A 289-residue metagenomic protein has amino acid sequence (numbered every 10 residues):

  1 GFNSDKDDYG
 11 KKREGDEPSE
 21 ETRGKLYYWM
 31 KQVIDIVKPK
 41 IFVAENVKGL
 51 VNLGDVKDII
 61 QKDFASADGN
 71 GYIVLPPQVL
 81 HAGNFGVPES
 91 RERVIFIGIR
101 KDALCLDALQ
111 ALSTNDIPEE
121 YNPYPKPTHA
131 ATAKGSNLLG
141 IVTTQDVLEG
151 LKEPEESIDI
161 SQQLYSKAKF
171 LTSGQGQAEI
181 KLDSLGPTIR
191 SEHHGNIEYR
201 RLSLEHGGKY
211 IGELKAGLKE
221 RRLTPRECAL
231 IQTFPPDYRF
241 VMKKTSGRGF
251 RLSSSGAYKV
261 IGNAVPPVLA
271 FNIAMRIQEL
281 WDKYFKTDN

Functional and structural regions predicted by a protein language model:
G1-G186: Class I S-adenosyl-L-methionine
K152-N289: C-terminal target-recognition/interaction regions appended to catalytic cores
